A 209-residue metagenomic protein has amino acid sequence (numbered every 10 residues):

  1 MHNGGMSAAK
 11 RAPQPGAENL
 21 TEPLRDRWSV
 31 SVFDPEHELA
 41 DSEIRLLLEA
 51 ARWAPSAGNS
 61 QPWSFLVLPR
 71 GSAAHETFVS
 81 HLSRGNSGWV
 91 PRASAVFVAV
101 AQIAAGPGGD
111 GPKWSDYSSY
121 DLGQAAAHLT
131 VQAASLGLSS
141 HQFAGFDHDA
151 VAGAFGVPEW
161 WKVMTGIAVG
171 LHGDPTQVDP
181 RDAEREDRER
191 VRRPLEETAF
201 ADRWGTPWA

Functional and structural regions predicted by a protein language model:
M1-A209: Acidic, surface-exposed loops and disordered segments
